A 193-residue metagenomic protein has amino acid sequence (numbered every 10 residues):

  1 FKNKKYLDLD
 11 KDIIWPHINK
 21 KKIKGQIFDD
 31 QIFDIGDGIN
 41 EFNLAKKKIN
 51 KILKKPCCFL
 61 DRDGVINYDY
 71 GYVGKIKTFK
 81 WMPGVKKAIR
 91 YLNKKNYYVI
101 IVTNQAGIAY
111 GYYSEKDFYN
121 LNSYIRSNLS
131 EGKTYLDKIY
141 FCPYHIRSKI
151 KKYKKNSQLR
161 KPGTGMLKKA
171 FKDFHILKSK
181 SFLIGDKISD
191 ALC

Functional and structural regions predicted by a protein language model:
F1-I49: Catalytic-core segments of class I nucleotidyltransferases/pyrophosphorylases that form NMP-activated intermediates
K2-K5, K77-T78, G111-K116, K154: Short, solvent-exposed loop/turn segments at secondary-structure boundaries
I18-N19, R90-K94, S130: Anion (oxyanion) recognition and catalysis
K55-Y98: Active-site neighborhood of HAD-like aspartate-dependent phosphohydrolases
T78, I188-L192: Catalytic phosphate/metal-binding cores of nucleic-acid and nucleotide-processing enzymes, i.e., regions that mediate
V85, I89-I125, Y135-H145: Substrate-recognition element of Asp-dependent hydrolases with the DxDx(T/V) motif
K155-I188: Conserved Lys-Pro-Asp/Glu-containing loop-to-beta segment of HAD-superfamily phosphomonoesterases, centered on
